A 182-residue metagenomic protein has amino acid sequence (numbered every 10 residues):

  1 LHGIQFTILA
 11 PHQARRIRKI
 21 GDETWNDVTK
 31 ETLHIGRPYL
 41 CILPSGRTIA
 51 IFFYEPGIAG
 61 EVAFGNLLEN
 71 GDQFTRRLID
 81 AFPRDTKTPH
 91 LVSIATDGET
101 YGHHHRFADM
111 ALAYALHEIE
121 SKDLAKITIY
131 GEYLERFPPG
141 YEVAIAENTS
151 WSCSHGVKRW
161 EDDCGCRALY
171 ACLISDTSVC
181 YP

Functional and structural regions predicted by a protein language model:
L1-H2: A conserved hydrophobic secondary-structure block that centers on an alpha-helix together with its immediately flanking
Q5: Residue-level detector of anion-binding/catalytic polar loops
P11-H12: Acidic, metal/ion-coordinating pockets
R15-R16, R136: Short secondary-structure capping/turn micro-motifs that flank functional sites
W25-A59, N66-P182: Active-site and substrate-binding clefts of carbohydrate-active enzymes
